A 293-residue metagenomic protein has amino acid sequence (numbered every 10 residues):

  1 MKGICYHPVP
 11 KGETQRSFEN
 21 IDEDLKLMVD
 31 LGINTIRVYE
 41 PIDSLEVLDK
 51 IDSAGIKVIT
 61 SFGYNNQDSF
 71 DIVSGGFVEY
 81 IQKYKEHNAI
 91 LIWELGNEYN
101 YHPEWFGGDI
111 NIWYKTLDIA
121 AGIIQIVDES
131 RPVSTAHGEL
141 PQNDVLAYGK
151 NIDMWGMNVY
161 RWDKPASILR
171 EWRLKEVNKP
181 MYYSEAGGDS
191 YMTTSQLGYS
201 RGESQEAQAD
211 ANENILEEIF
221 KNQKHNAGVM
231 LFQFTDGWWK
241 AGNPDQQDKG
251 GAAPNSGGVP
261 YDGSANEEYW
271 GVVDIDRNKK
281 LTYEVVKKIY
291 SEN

Functional and structural regions predicted by a protein language model:
M1-T60, F70-K83, A89, V286: Active-site-adjacent substrate/metal-binding segments within catalytic domains of carbohydrate-active enzymes
K2-Y6, N34-V38, V58-F62, L91-L95 (+4 more regions): Hydrophobic faces of well-ordered beta-strands that scaffold small-molecule active sites in alpha/beta enzyme cores
H7-S17, L31-Y39, S61-I72, G96-Y114 (+3 more regions): The substrate-binding groove and active-site-proximal loops of carbohydrate-active enzymes, especially glycoside
L25, S44-L48, S74-I81, Y114-G122 (+5 more regions): Generic structural signal for well-ordered alpha-helices, preferentially at hydrophobic/aromatic core positions
K50-I56, F70-N88, D109-N111, W239-Y261: Aromatic- and acidic-residue-enriched segments that line the glycan-binding/catalytic groove of carbohydrate-active
F77-N111, S134-A136, L140-N143, A227-Q233: Active-site groove signature of glycoside hydrolases
N111-K221: Extracellular glycoside hydrolase catalytic/binding regions
F232-N293: Aromatic-rich peripheral "rim/lid" segments of glycoside hydrolase catalytic domains that contact and position glycan
